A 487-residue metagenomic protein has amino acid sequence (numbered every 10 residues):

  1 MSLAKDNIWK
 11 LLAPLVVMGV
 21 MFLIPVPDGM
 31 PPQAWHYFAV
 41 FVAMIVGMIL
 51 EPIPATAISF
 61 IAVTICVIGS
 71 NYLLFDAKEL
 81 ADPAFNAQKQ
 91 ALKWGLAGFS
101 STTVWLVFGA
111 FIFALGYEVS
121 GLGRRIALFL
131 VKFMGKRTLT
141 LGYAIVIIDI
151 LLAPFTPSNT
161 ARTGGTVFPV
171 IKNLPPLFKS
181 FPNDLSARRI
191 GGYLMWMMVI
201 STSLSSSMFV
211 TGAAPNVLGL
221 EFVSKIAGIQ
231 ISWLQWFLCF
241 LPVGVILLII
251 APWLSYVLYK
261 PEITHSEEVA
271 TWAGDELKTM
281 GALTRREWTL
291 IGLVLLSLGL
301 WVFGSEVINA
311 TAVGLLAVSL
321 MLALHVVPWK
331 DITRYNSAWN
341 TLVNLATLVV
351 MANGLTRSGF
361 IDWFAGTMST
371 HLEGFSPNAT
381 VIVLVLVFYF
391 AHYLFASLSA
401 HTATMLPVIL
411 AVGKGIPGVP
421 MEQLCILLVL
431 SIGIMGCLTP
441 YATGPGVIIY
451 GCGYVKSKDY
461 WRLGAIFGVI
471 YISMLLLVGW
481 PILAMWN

Functional and structural regions predicted by a protein language model:
S2-I24, N159-T163, F178-G281, L430-N487: Juxtamembrane and boundary regions of transmembrane helices in multi-pass small-molecule transporters and channels
I24-G29, P52-A57, G69-G95, G116-I126 (+2 more regions): Transmembrane alpha-helix boundary signature
P27-P32, V42-I61, G95, W253-K260 (+2 more regions): Flexible hinge motifs at transmembrane-helix junctions and intramembrane kinks/re-entrant loops in multi-pass membrane
G29-F38, S100-G109, N309-V318, M368-T380 (+2 more regions): Structural signature of hydrophobic alpha-helical transmembrane segments
V46-P54, I148-S158, V199-V210, L300-S305 (+2 more regions): Transmembrane alpha-helix interface/packing and boundary motifs in multi-pass membrane proteins, characterized by
A57, A91-L122, L151, T311 (+3 more regions): Core transmembrane alpha-helical segments of multi-pass membrane transporters/permeases
W94-A97, R125-G135, N173-P176, D275-K278 (+3 more regions): Short amphipathic alpha-helical coupling elements at transmembrane boundaries
V107, L139-A153, K179-S205, I231-C239 (+2 more regions): Alpha-helical transmembrane segments of multi-pass membrane proteins
